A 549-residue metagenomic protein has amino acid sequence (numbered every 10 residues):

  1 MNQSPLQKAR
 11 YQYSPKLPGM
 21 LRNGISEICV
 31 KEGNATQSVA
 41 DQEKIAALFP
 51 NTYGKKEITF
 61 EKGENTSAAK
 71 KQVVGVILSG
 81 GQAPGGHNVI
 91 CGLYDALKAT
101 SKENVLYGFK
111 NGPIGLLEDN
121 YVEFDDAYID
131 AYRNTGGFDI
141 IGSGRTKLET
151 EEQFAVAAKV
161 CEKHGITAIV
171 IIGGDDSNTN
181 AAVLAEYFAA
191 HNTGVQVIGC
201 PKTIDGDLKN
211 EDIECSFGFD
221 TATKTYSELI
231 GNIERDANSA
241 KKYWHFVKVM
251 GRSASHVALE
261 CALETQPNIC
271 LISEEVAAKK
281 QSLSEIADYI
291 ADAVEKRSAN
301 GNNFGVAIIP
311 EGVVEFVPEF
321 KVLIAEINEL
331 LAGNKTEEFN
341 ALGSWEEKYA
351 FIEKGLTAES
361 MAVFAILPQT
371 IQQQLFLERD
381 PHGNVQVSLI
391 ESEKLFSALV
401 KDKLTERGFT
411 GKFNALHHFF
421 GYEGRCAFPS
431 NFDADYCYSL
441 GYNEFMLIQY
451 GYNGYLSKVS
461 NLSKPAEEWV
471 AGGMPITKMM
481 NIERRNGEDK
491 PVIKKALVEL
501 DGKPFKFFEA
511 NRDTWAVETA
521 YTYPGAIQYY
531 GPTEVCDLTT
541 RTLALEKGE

Functional and structural regions predicted by a protein language model:
M1-G19, S67-L117: N-terminal phosphate-binding or glycine-rich loops at protein starts, especially the Walker A/P-loop of NTPases
M1-S26, F320-A325, E337-E549: C-terminal non-catalytic interaction/assembly regions of soluble proteins
G33-S67, L116-T167, I204, C215-D220 (+2 more regions): Glycine-rich oxoanion-binding loops at beta->alpha junctions
A69-I77, Y132-G144, K202-E214, S239-K242 (+1 more regions): Gly-rich Lys/Arg/Thr-decorated short loops/hinges at beta-loop-alpha junctions or inter-strand turns that position
S79-G81, F109-I114, R145-T146, G174-D175 (+5 more regions): Short, ordered loop/turn segments at secondary-structure junctions
A83-L93, L116-L117, T150-F154, D175-V183 (+3 more regions): Short glycine/serine/threonine-rich phosphate/pyrophosphate-binding segments that cradle anionic phosphate groups
I171-G173, T179-Q196, E211, C215-F413: Accessory alpha-helical/coil subdomains and C-terminal extensions that flank or cap enzyme catalytic cores
